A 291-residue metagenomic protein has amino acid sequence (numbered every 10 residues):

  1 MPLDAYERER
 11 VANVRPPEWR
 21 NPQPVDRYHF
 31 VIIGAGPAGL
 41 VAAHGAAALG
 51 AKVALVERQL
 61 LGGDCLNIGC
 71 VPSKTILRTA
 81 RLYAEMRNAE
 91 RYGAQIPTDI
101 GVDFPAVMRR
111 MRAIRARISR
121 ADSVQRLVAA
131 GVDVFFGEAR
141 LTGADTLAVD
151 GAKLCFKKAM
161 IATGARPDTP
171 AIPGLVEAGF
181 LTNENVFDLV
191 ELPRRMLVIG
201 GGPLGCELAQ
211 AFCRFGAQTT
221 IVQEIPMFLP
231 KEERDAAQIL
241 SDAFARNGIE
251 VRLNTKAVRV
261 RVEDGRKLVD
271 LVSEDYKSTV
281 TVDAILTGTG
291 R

Functional and structural regions predicted by a protein language model:
M1-Y28, H44-A51, V56-L192, T220 (+4 more regions): Glycine-rich flavin
N21-A38, L192-G202: Beta1/beta-strand and adjacent pyrophosphate-binding region of the FAD-binding site in flavoprotein oxidoreductases
V25, K153, D275-T281: Short, mixed charged/polar active-site loops that provide acid/base catalysis or chelate metal/phosphate cofactors
H29-L55, G205-R214: N-terminal Rossmann-like FAD-binding beta1-loop-alpha1 element of flavoenzymes
V31-I33, A139, L154-G164, V198-I199 (+1 more regions): Short hydrophobic core segments
V190-E232: Rossmann-like NAD(P)H-binding beta-loop-alpha module
